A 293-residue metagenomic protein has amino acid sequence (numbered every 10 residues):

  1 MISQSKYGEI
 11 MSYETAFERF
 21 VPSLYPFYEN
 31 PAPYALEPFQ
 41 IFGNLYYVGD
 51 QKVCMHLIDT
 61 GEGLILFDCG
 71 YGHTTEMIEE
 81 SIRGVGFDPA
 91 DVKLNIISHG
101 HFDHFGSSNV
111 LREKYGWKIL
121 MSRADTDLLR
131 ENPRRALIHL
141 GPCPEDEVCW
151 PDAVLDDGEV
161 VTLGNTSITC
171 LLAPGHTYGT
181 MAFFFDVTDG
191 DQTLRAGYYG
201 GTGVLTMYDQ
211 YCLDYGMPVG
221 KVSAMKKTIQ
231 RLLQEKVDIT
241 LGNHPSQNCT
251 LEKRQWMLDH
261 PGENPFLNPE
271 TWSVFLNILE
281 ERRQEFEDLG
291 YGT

Functional and structural regions predicted by a protein language model:
M1-P31, G190, V204-T293: Accessory terminal helices/loops
Y7-G8, H73-E76, R83-V160, D259-H260 (+3 more regions): Active-site HxH/HxHxD metal-binding segment of metal-dependent hydrolases
P22-P26, Y34-A35, Q40-F42, R123-T177 (+1 more regions): Metallo-beta-lactamase
P31-V85, P89, A182-T206: Conserved beta-strand hairpin/beta-sheet module of binuclear metal-dependent hydrolase folds, prominently
N44, I58, D68, H99 (+6 more regions): Divalent metal-coordination and catalytic microenvironments
G63, D91-K93, G116-K118, T166-S167 (+2 more regions): Loop/turn elements at helix/coil->beta-strand transitions in domains of secreted/extracellular proteins
F67-C69, V92-G100, I119-S122, L172-G175 (+3 more regions): Active-site neighborhood of phospho(di)ester-bond hydrolases with catalytic His/Asp-centered motifs
T74, G100-G106, T126-L129, Y178-M181 (+2 more regions): Active-site environment of divalent metal-dependent phosphoester hydrolases
